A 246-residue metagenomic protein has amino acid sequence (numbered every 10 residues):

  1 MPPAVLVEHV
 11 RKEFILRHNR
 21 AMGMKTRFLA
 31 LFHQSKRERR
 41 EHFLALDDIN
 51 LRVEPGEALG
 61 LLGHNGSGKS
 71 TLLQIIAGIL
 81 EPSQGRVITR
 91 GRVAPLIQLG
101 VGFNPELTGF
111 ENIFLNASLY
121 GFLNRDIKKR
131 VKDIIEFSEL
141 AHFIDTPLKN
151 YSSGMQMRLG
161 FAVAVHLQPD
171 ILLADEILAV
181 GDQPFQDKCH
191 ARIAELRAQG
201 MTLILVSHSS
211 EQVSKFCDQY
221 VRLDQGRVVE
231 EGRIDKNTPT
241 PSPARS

Functional and structural regions predicted by a protein language model:
P2-A45, N237-S246: Pre-NBD coupling/linker segments of ABC/ABC-like ATPases
T26-H33, F114, D126-F143: Conserved ABC ATPase "signature" region
L62-H64: The feature captures the beta-strand-to-loop junction immediately N-terminal to the Walker
S207-H208: H-loop/switch region of ABC-family ATPase nucleotide-binding domains
K215-R222: Conserved catalytic segment of ABC-fold P-loop ATPases
Q225-G226: Conserved ABC ATPase "signature" C-loop
